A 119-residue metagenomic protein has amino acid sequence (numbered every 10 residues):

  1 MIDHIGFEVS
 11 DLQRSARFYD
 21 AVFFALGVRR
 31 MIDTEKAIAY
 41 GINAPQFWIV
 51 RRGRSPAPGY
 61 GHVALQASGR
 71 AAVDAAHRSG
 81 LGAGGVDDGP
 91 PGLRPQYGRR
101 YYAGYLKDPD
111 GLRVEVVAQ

Functional and structural regions predicted by a protein language model:
M1-D3: Extreme N-terminal starter segment of soluble prokaryotic enzymes
F7-F47: Core segments of cupin and vicinal oxygen chelate
D11-Q13, L65-D110: Vicinal oxygen chelate
R29-I32, G92-R94, V117-Q119: Conserved catalytic-core motifs of GNAT/GCN5-like acyltransferases
E35-A37, Y60, Y101: A generic structural signal for beta-strand entry/edge sites
Y40-A75, S79-G82: Long, continuous compositionally biased terminal/linker segments
V50, G98, Y105, V116-Q119: Short beta->alpha transition motifs characteristic of CBS
R113: Glycine-rich acetyl-CoA-binding "A-motif" of GNAT/NAT acetyltransferases
